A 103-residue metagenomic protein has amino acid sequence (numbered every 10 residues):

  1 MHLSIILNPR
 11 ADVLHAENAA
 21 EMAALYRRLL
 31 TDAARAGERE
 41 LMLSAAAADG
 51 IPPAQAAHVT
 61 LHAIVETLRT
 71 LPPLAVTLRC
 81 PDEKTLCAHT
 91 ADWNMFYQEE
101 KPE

Functional and structural regions predicted by a protein language model:
M1-A20: N-terminal beta-strand/alpha-helix entry module and adjacent surface of metal-dependent catalytic domains
N18-E103: Phosphate/ribose-phosphate-bearing ligand recognition and processing surfaces, centered on ADP-ribose/NAD(+/P+) systems
